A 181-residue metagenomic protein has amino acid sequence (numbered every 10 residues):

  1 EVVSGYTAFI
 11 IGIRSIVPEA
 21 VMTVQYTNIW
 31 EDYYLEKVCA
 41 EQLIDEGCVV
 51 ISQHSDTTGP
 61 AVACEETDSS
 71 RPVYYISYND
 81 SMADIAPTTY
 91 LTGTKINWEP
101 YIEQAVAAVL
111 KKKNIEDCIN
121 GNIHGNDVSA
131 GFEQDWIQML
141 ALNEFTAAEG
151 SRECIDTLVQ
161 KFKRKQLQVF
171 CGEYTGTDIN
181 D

Functional and structural regions predicted by a protein language model:
E1-D181: A residue-level marker of the well-folded mature domains of exported/periplasmic proteins
